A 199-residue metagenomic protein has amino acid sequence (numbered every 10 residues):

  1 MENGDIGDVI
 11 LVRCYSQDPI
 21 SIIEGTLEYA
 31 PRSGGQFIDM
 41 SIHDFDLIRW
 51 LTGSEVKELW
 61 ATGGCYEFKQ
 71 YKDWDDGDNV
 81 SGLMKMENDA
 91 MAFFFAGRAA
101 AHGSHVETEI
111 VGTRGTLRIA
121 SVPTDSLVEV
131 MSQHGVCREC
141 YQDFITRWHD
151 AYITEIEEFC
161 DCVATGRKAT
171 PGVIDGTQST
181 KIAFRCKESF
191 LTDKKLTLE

Functional and structural regions predicted by a protein language model:
M1-W74, D193: Predominantly a Rossmann-like dinucleotide-binding segment in NAD(P)-dependent oxidoreductases
G7, A101-G103, L191: A cross-taxa feature marking solvent-exposed loop/turn segments within ectodomains of secreted and single-pass membrane
Y15-Q17, V122-T124, R147-A151: Short coil/turn segments
G35, I42-D46, D150-E157, I174-K181: A structural signal for well-ordered alpha-helical segments within the folded catalytic domains of diverse enzymes
F45-D125, I153-R167: Contiguous beta-strand/loop segments that form the cofactor/metal-binding neighborhood of enzyme cores
E87, D161-E199: C-terminal helix-rich "cap/oligomerization" subdomain common to oxidoreductases
R138-R147: C-terminal "lid/loop" region of Rossmann-like NAD(P)-dependent oxidoreductases
